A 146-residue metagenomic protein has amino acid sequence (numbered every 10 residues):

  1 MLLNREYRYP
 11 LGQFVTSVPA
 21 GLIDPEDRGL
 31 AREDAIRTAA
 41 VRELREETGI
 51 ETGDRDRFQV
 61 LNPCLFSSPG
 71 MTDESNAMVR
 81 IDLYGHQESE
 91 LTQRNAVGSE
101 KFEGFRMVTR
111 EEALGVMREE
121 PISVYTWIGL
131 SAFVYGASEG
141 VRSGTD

Functional and structural regions predicted by a protein language model:
M1-R42, P63, Y84, A96-S99 (+1 more regions): Conserved Nudix-box catalytic region and its N-terminal flanking loop in Nudix hydrolases and closely related
Y9, E46, G115: Active-site micro-motifs of SAM-dependent methyltransferase domains
F14, P19-G21, L61, G70-T72 (+2 more regions): Nudix hydrolase/Nudix homology domain
R32-H86: A contiguous pocket-lining binding segment that forms or flanks enzyme active sites
